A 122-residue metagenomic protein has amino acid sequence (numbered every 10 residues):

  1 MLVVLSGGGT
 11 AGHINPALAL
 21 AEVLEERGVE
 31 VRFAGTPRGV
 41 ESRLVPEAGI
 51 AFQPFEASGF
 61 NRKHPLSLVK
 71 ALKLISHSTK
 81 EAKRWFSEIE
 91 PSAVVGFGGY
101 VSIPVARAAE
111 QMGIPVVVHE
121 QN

Functional and structural regions predicted by a protein language model:
L2-G7, E26-R84: Conserved nucleotide-sugar phosphate-binding/catalytic loop shared by glycosyltransferases and other
V4, R32, V94-V95, V117: Structural detector of well-ordered beta-strand residues that form the stable sheet scaffold of enzyme domains
T10-A11, N15, G99-V101: Residue-level detector of alpha-helix initiation sites
H13-L24: Short amphipathic alpha-helix
L24-E25, A109: Hydrophobic alpha-helical packing residues
E30, V40, A51, Q111-N122: Active-site-proximal region of nucleotide-activated glycan assembly enzymes, centered on histidine/acidic-rich loops
P54-S58, F97-G98, V118-N122: Short beta->alpha connector loops at strand-helix junctions that form conserved, small/polar/Pro-enriched
E81-V94, S102-V117: Glycosyltransferases and closely related glycan-assembly transferases that use nucleotide-activated donors
